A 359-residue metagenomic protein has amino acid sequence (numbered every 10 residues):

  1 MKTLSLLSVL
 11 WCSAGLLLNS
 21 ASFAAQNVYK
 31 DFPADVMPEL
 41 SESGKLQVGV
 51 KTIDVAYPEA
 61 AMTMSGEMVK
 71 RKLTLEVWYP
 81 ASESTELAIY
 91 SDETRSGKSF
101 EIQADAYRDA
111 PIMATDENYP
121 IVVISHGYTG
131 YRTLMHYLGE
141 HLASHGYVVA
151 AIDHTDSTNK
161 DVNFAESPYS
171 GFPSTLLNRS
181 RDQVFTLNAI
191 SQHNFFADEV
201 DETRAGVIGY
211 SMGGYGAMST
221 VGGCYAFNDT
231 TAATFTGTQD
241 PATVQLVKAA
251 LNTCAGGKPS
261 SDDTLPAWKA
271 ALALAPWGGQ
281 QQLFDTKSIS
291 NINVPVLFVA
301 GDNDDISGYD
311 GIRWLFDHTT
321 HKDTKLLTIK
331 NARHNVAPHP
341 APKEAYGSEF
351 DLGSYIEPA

Functional and structural regions predicted by a protein language model:
A25-V122, A345: Domain-level recognition of soluble alpha/beta enzyme cores, biased toward histidine phosphatases/phosphomutases
Q26-V36, M68, F316-A359: C-terminal catalytic-base region of ester-bond hydrolases, centering on the histidine of the charge-relay
A88-I102, T115-N118, I124, T129-R181 (+2 more regions): Cap/lid segment of the alpha/beta-hydrolase catalytic domain
G171-E202, S219, D229-K248, G257: Alpha/beta-hydrolase active-site loop
G209, G213, A217: Gly/Ala-rich beta-loop-alpha elbow adjacent to hydrolase catalytic centers
G279-Q280, N303-S307, H334-N335: Acidic catalytic loop of the alpha/beta-hydrolase fold
D285-T286, V294, S307-H318, A341: Short alpha-helix in the alpha/beta-hydrolase fold that links the catalytic acid
I292, F298-A300: Short beta-strand/loop motif that positions the catalytic acidic residue of the alpha/beta-hydrolase fold
